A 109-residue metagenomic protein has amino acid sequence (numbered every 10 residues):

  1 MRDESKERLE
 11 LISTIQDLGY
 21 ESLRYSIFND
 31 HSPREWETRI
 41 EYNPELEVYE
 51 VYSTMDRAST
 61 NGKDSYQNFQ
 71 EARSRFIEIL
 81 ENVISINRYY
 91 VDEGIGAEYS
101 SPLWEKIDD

Functional and structural regions predicted by a protein language model:
M1, G62-K63: Short, flexible active-site loop motifs that bind/organize anionic cofactors or intermediates
M1-P33: Negatively charged, low-complexity tracts enriched in Asp/Glu with abundant Ser/Thr
S5, Y66-Q67: Conserved aromatic
S32-N61, I79: Short aromatic-glycine-(Arg/Gly/Cys) micro-motifs in beta-strand/loop hairpins
E41, I77, E98-P102: Alpha-helix boundary/capping detector
Q67-N82: A short, charged, amphipathic alpha-helix used as a generic interaction element across diverse proteins
N82-D109: Intrinsically disordered, low-complexity charged/polar segments
